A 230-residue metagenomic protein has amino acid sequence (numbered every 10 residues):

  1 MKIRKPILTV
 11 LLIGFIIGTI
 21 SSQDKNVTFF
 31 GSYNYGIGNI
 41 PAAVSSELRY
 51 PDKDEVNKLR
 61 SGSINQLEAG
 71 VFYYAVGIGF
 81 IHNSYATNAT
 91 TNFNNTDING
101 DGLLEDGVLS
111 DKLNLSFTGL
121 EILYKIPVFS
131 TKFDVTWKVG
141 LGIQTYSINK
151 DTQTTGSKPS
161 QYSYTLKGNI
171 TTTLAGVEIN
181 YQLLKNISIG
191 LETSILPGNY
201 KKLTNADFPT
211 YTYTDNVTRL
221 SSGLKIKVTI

Functional and structural regions predicted by a protein language model:
M1-T28, I230: Bacterial Sec-dependent N-terminal signal peptides
I3, I126-F129, P197: Short, aromatic- and cysteine-enriched interfacial helices/patches that mediate contacts at lipid membranes
S22-G77, S221, K227-T229: Short glycine/proline- and aromatic-enriched beta-strand/turn motifs that initiate or cap beta-hairpins
P41-P51, A89-D97, S147-K158, K201-P209: Outer-membrane beta-barrel translocator domains and adjoining extracellular loop/strand segments of Gram-negative
V44, I170-I230: Predominantly the C-terminal beta-signal and adjacent terminal strand-loop region of outer-membrane beta-barrel
R49-N57, L103-D111, K158-T165, D207-T214: Extracellular loop and loop/strand-boundary signature of outer-membrane beta-barrel proteins
N57-I64, G70, S110-F117, T165-T172 (+1 more regions): Short sequence motifs at beta-strands and strand-loop junctions characteristic of Gram-negative outer-membrane
E68-G156, L183, V217-I230: Gram-negative (and chloroplast) outer-membrane scaffold detector with strong preference for beta-barrel transmembrane
